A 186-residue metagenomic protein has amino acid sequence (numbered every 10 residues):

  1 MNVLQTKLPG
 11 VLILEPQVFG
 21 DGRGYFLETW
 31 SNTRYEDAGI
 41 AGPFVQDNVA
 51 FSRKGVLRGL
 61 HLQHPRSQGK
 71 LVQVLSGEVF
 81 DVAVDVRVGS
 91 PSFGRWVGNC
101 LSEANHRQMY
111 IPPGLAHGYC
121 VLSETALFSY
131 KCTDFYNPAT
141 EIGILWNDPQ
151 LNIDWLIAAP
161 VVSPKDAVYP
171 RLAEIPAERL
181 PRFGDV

Functional and structural regions predicted by a protein language model:
M1-R107, S123-T125, Y130-V186: Non-catalytic, conserved peripheral segments adjacent to functional cores
M109, H117-L122: Short beta-strand His + acidic residue motifs that chelate non-heme Fe in jelly-roll/DSBH and cupin folds
